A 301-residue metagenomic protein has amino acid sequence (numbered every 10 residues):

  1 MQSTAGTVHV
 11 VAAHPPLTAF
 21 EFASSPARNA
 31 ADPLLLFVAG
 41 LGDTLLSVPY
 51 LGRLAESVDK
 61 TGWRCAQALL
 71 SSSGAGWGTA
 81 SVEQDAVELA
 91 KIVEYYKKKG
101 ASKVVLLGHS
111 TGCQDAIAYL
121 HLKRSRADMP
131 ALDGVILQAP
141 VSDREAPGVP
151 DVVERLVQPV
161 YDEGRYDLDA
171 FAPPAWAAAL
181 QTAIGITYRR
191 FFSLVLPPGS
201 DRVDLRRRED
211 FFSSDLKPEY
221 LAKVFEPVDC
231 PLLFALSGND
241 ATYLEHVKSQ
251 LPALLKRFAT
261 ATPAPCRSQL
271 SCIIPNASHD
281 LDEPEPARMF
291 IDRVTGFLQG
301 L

Functional and structural regions predicted by a protein language model:
M1-A30, A253-T260: An N-terminal hydrophobic leader/cap segment in hydrolases
H14-T18, F22-G74, Y95, E245: Short, surface-exposed "cap/lid" segments of acyl-processing enzymes
R28-N29, P159-Q299: Serine-hydrolase catalytic core
G40-L41, S110, V141, G238-N239: Residue-level signal for short, function-critical loop segments
S47, S71-V105: Catalytic nucleophile-loop/oxyanion-hole region of alpha/beta-hydrolase and closely related hydrolase-like folds
A66-A68, Q138, A235: The conserved SAM/SAH-binding core of class I Rossmann-like methyltransferase domains, concentrating on the hydrophobic
Y95-F171, L180, V203-S213: Primarily recognizes the serine-hydrolase "nucleophile elbow" in alpha/beta-hydrolase and SGNH/GDSL folds
